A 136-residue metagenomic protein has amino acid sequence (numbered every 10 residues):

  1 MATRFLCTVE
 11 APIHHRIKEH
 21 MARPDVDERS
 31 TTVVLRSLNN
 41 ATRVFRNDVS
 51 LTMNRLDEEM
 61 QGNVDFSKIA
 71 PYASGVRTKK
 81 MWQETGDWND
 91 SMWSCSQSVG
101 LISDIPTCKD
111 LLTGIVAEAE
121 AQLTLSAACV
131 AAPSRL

Functional and structural regions predicted by a protein language model:
M1-L136: Conserved active-site-proximal phosphate/metal-binding subdomains
